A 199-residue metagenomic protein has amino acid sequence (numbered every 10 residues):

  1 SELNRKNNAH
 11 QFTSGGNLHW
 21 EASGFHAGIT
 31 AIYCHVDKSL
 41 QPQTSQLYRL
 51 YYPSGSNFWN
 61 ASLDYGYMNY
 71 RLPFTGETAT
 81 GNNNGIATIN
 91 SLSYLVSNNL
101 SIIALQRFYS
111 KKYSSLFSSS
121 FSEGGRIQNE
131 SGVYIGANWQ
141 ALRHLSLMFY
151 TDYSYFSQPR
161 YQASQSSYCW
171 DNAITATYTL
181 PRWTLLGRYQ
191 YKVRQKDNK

Functional and structural regions predicted by a protein language model:
S1-N4, G55-S56: A subset of solvent-exposed loop/turn segments in beta-rich extracellular surface proteins, enriched in glycine
Q11, G16-A22, A27-C34, K38-P42 (+1 more regions): Exposed, low-structure sequence patches enriched in small/polar residues
Y48-R49: Extended low-complexity acidic/polar segments
